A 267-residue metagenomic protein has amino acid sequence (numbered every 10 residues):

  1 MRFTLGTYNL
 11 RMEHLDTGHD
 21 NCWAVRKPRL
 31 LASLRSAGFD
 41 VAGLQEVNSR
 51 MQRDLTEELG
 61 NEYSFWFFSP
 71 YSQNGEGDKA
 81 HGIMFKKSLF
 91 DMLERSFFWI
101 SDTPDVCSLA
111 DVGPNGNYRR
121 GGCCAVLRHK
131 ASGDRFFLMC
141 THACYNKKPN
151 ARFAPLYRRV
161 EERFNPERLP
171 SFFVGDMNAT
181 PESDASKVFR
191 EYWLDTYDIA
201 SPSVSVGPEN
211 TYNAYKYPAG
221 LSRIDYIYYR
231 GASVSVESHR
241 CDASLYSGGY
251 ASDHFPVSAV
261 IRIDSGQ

Functional and structural regions predicted by a protein language model:
M1-E58, S72-K79, I263-Q267: N-terminal, active-site-proximal structural segment of metallo-dependent hydrolase catalytic domains
R2-T17, E94-F98, D134-Y145, H254: Active-site-proximal beta-strand elements of phosphoester/diester hydrolases
F3, D40-V41, F136, P170-F172 (+1 more regions): Short, Asp-centered acidic motifs that coordinate Mg2+ and/or phosphate in catalytic or ligand-binding sites
R11, N48, H142-C144, M177-T180 (+1 more regions): Catalytic metal-binding/acid-base residues of hydrolase active sites
V41-R135, R240-C241: Structured beta-strand-rich core segments of catalytic domains in phosphoester-bond hydrolases
R119-T141, P149-M177, E182, S186-K187: His/acidic metal-ligating clusters that form di-metal
E162-F172, N178-Q267: Metal-dependent phosphoester-hydrolase catalytic domains
